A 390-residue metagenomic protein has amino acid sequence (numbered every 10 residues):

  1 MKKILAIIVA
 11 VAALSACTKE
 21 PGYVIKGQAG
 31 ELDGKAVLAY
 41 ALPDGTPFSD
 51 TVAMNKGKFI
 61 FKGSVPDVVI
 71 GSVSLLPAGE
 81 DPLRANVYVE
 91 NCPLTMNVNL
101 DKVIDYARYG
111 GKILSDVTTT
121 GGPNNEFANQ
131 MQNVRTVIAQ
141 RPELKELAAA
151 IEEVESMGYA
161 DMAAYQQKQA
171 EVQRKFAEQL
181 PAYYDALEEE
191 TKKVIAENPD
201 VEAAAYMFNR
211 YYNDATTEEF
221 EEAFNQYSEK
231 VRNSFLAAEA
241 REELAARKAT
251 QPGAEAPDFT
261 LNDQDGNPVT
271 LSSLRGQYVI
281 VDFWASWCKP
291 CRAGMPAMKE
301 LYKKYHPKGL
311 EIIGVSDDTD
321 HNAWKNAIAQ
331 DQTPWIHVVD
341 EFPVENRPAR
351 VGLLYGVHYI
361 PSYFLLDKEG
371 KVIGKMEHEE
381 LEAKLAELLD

Functional and structural regions predicted by a protein language model:
M1-Q28, D390: Bacterial Sec-dependent N-terminal signal peptides
C17-E178, A186: A non-transmembrane, solvent-exposed segment enriched in polar/low-complexity residues
P82, L94-L114, Q169, A182-P252: N-terminal targeting signals for export/organelle localization
E239-S272, W335-D340, K384-D390: N-terminal "domain-start" segment that seeds a small globular fold
R275-G276, F283-E300: Conserved redox-active cysteine motifs that mediate thiol-disulfide chemistry, especially di-cysteine Cys-X(1-2)-Cys
D282, I312-S316, V339: Short beta-strand segments
A293-Q332, V344-L353, A383: Structural microenvironment flanking redox-active thiols in thiol-disulfide oxidoreductases
T333, P343-D390: Thiol/disulfide oxidoreductase modules built on the thioredoxin-like
